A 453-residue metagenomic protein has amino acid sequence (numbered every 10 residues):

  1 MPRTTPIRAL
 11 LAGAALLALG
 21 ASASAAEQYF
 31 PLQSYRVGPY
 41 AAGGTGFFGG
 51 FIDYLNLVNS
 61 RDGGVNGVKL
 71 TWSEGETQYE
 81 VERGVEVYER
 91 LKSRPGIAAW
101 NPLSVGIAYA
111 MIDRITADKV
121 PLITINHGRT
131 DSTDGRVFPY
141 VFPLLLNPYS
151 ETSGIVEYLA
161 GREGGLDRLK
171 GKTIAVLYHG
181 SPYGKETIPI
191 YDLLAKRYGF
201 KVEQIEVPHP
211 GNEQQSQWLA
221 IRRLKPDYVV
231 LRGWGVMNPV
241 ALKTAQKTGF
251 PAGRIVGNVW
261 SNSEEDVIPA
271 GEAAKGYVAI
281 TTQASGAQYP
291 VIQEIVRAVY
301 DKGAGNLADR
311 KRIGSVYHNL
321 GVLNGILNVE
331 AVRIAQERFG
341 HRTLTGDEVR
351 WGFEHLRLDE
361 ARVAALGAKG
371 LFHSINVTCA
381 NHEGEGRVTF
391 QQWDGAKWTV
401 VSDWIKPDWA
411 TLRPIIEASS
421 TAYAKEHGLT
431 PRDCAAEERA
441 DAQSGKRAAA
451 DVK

Functional and structural regions predicted by a protein language model:
M1-L11: Bacterial N-terminal signal peptides that target proteins for export
L19-A25: Sec/Tat signal peptide C-region and signal peptidase I cleavage site
E27-Y29, A42-I52, R61-G135, L144 (+2 more regions): Beta-alpha junction/loop-to-helix N-cap segments that form part of ligand/metal-binding clefts
T77, L122-T124, R129-T133, P210 (+2 more regions): Venus flytrap/periplasmic-binding-protein-like
R83, D131, P139-G249, G286-Q293: Extracellular/periplasmic Venus flytrap/periplasmic-binding protein
L91-V105, I123-I125, T173-Y178, Q204 (+4 more regions): Periplasmic-binding protein-like
F138, A245-G325, D408, S419: Extracellular/periplasmic periplasmic-binding protein-like sensory domains
G305-H318, V329-S402, A448-K453: Segments of small-molecule ligand-sensing domains
